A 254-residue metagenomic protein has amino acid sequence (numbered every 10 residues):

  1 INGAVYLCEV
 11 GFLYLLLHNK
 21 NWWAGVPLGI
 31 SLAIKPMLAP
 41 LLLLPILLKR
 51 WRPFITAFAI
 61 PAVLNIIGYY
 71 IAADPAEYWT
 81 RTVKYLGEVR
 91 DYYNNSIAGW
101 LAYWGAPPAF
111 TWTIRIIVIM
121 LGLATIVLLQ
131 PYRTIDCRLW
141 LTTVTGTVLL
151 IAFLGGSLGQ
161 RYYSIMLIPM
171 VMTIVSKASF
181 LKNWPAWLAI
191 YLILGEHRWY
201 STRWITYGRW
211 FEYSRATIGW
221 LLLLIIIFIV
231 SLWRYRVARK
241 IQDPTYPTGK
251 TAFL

Functional and structural regions predicted by a protein language model:
I1-W23, W51-I168, M172, S176-S179 (+2 more regions): Primarily membrane-embedded glycan-assembly and transfer machineries that use lipid-linked glycans
L17, L43-L48: Regular secondary-structure segments
W22-P36, P40-P45, T147-L154: Membrane-interface alpha helices of multi-pass inner-membrane proteins
S176-K177, N183-W184, W199: Structured C-terminal helix/loop/strand segments within mature extracytoplasmic catalytic/sensor domains
L181-G195, T245-G249: Signature aromatic-anchored transmembrane alpha helix within multi-pass, membrane-resident enzymes that catalyze glycan
W187-L224: N-terminal signal-anchor transmembrane segment
